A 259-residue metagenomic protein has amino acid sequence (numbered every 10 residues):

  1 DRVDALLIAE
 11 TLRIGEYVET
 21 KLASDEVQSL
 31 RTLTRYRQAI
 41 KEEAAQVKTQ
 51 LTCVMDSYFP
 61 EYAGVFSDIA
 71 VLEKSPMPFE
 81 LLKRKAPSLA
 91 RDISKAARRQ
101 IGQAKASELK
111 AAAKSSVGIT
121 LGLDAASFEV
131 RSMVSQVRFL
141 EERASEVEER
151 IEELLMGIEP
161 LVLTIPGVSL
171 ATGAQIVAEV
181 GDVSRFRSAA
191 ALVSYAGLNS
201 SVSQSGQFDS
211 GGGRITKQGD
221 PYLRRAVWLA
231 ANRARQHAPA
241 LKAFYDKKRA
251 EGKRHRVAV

Functional and structural regions predicted by a protein language model:
D1-V259: A detector of single, family-specific signature residues that are central to catalytic or substrate-handling motifs
